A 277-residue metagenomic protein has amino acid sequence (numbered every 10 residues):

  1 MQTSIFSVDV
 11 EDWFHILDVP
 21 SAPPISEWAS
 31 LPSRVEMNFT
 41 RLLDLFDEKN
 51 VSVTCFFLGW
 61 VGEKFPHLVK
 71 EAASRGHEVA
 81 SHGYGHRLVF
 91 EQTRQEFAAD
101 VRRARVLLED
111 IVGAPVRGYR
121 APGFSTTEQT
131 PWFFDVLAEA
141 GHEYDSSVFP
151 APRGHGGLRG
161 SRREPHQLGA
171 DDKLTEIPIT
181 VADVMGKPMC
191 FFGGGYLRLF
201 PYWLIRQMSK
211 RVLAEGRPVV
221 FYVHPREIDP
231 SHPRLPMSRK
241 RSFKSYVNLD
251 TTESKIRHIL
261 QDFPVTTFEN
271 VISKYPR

Functional and structural regions predicted by a protein language model:
M1-R75: Active-site beta->alpha N-cap acidic-glycine motif
D9, F46, H82, A104 (+5 more regions): Conserved, mostly hydrophobic/aromatic
I25-S33, S52, F56-L58, G85-F97 (+3 more regions): The substrate-binding groove and active-site-proximal loops of carbohydrate-active enzymes, especially glycoside
F39-L43, P66-K70, A98-R105, F134 (+2 more regions): Generic structural signal for well-ordered alpha-helices, preferentially at hydrophobic/aromatic core positions
E48, F200-R277: C-terminal domain-boundary segment and adjacent tail
K49-T130, H142, S147-P152, D172 (+1 more regions): Metal-dependent polysaccharide deacetylase catalytic core of the NodB/CE4 family, i.e., the active-site-bearing domain
A114-R117, A121-R217, F221: Active-site-adjacent pocket scaffolds in enzyme catalytic domains
